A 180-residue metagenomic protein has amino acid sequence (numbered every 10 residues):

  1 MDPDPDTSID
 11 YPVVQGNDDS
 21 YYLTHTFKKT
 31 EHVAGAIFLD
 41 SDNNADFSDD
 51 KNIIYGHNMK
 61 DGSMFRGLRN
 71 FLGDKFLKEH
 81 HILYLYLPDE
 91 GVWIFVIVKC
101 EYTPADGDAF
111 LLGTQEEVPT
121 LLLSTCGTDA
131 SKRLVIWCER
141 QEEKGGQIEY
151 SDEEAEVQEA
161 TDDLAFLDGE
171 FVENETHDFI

Functional and structural regions predicted by a protein language model:
M1-I180: Solvent-exposed, non-transmembrane regions of membrane-associated and secreted proteins
